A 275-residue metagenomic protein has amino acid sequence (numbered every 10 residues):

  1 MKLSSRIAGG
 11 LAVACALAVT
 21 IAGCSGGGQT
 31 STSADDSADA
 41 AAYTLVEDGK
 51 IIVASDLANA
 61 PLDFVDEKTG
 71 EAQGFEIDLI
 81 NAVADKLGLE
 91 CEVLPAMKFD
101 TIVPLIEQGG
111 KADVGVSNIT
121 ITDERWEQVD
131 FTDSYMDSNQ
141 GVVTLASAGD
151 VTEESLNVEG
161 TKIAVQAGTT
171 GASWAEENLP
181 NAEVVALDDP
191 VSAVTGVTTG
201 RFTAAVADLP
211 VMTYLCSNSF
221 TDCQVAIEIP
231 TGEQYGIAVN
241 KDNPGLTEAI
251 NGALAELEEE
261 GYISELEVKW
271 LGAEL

Functional and structural regions predicted by a protein language model:
I21-D35: Bacterial lipoprotein signal-peptidase II cleavage site
S25, I77-K86, A148, T169 (+1 more regions): Extended ligand-binding regions for polar small-molecule ligands
D35-S117: Extracytoplasmic small-molecule ligand-binding "clamshell" domains of the periplasmic binding protein/Venus flytrap
I51-S55, Q73, E154-G168: Short loop->beta-strand "edge-of-pocket" segments that line small-molecule binding or catalytic clefts across diverse
L57, D137-T144, L209, T213-L254 (+1 more regions): Periplasmic-binding protein-like
D78, L94-L105, G149-V151, V185-T195 (+2 more regions): Short helix-initiation/N-cap motifs at beta->coil->alpha
E90-S155: Acidic, polar ligand-binding/catalytic clefts
D100, I119-E127, E176, T198-T199 (+1 more regions): A ligand-binding cleft/hinge motif common to bilobed small-molecule-binding domains
